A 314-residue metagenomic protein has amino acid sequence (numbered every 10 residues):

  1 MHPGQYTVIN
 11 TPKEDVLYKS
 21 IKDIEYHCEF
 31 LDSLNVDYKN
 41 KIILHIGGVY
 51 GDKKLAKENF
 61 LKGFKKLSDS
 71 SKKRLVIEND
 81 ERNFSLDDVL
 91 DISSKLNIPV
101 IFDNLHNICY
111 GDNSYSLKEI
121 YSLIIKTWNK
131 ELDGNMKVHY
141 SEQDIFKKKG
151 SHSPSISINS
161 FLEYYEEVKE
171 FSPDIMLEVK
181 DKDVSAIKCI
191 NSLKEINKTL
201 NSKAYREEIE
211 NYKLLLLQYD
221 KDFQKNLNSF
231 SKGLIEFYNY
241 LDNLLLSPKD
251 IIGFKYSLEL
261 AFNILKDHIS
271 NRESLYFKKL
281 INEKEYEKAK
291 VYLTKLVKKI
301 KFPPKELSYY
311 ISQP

Functional and structural regions predicted by a protein language model:
H2, D103, I175, E287: Conserved, mostly hydrophobic/aromatic
G4-P99: Active-site acidic/histidine proton-transfer and metal-coordination neighborhood in alpha/beta enzyme cores
G4-V8, H45-V49, E78-R82, L105-C109 (+2 more regions): Active-site beta-loop-alpha junctions enriched in small/polar residues
Y18, K22, I77-D87, I108-S122 (+1 more regions): Active-site glycine- and acidic-residue-rich loops that bind and position anionic ligands or nucleotide-like cofactors
H106-E170: Gly/Pro-rich active-site loop or hairpin
E167-V184: Substrate-binding cleft of secreted/luminal carbohydrate-active enzymes
V184-T199: C-terminal helical cap(s) of enzyme catalytic domains, especially alpha/beta-barrels
N197-P314: Acidic, Ser/Pro/Thr-rich low-complexity regulatory regions and the short amphipathic helical interaction modules they
